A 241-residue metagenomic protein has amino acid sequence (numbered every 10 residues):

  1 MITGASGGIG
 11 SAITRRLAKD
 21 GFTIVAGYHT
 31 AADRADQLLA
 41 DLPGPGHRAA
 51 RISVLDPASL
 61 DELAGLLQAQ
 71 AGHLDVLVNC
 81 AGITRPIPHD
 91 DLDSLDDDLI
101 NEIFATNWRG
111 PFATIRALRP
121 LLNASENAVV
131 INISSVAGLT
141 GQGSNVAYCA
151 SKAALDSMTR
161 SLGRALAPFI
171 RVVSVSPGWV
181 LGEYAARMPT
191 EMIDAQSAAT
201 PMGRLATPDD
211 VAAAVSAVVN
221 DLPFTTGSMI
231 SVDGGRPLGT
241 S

Functional and structural regions predicted by a protein language model:
S6-G7: Conserved glycine-rich cofactor-binding loop
P88-N101, A185, Q196: Substrate-binding pocket helix/loop in short-chain dehydrogenase/reductase
I115, S151, T159: Active-site helix of classical SDR
P120, G163-P168: Alpha-helical segment proximal to the catalytic Tyr-Lys
S135: Residue(s) in the substrate-gating loop at a strand-loop-helix junction that position the organic substrate next
A167-R171, T225-G227: Short, small/polar-rich loop/turn modules that mediate ligand/substrate recognition or access, typified
R204-V232, P237: C-terminal substrate-recognition "lid" of short-chain dehydrogenase/reductases
